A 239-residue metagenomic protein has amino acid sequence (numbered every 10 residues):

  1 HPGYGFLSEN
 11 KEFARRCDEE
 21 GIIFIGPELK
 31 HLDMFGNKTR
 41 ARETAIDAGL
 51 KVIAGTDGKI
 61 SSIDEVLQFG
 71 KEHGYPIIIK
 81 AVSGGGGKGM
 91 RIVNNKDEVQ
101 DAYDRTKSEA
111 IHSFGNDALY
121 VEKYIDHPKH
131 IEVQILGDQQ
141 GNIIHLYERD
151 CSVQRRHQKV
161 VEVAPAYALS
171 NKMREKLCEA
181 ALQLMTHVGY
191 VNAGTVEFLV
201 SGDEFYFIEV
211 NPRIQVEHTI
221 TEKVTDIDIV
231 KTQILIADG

Functional and structural regions predicted by a protein language model:
H1-V196, V200-H218, V224: N-terminal beta-alpha lobe that positions the nucleotide/phosphoryl donor in ATP/NTP-coupled carboxylate activation
V66, L199-S201, K231-G239: Peripheral (often C-terminal) accessory segments that flank ATP-dependent C-N-forming ligase machineries
N171-K172, V224-A237: C-terminal active-site "lid" helix and adjoining low-complexity regulatory extension at the edge of ATP-using catalytic
